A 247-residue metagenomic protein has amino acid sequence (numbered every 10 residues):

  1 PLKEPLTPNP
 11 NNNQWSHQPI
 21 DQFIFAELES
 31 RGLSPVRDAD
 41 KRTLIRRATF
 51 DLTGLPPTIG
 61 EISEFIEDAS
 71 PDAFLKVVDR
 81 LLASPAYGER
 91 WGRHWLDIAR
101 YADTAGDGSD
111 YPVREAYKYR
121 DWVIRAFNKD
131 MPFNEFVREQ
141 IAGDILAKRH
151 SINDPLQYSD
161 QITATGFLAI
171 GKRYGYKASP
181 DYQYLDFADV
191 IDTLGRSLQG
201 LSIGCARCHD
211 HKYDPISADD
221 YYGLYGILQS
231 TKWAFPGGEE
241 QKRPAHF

Functional and structural regions predicted by a protein language model:
P1-F247: Short, structured secondary-structure elements that scaffold catalytic or ligand/cofactor-binding regions
